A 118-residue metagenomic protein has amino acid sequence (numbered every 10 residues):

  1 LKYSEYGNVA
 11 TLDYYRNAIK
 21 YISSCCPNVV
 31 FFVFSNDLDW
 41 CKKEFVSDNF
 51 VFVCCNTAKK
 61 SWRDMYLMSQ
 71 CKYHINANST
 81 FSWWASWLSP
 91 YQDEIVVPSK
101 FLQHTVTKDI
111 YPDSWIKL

Functional and structural regions predicted by a protein language model:
L1-K59: Core catalytic architecture of nucleotide-activated donor-dependent transferases building glycoconjugates
Y3-Y6, Y14-Y15, Y21, Y66 (+3 more regions): Sequence-level detector for tyrosine residue identity
W40, W83-W87, W115: Signature tryptophan residues that serve as conserved aromatic anchors
V46-N49, S89-Q92, I110-P112: Short, glycine/charged-enriched secondary-structure capping and boundary segments
F52-C54, V96-V97, K117: Structural signal for conserved beta-strand scaffold positions within catalytic alpha/beta enzyme cores
S61-T107: A donor-sugar binding/catalytic signature common to diverse glycosyltransferases and related nucleotide-sugar
H104-L118: Leloir-type glycosyltransferase catalytic cores
